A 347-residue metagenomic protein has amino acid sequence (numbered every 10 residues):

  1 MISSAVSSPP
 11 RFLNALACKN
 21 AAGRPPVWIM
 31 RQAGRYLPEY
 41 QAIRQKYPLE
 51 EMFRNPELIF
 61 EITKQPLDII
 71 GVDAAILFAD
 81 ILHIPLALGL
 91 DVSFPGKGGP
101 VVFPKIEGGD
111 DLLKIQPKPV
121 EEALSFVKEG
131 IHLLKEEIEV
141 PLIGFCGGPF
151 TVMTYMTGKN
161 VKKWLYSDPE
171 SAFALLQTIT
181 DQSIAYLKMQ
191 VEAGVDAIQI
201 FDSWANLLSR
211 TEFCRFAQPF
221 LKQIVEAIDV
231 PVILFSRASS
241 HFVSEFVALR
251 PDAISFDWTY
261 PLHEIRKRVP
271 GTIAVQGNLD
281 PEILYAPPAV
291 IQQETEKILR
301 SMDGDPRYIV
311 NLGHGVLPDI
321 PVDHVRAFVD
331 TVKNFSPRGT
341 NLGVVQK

Functional and structural regions predicted by a protein language model:
M1-G96, K222-Q223, V322-K347: N-terminal basic, low-complexity leaders that serve as flexible interaction/assembly modules and, when applicable, as
I2-G23, R44, P119, A123 (+5 more regions): Metal- and O2-centered redox machinery and metal/ROS homeostasis
N20-E51, I81, L86-G96, P104-E107 (+3 more regions): N-terminal small/glycine-rich loop or linker at the start of catalytic domains across soluble metabolic enzymes
R35-E39, F103-I106, R215-A217, F235-S239: A broad, low-specificity signal for short, low-complexity segments enriched in glycine/proline and polar/charged
Q41-F53, G108-V120, V247: Short, basic, glycine/proline-bearing loop/turn elements
N55, K105-G109, P287: Intrinsic-disorder/low-complexity, polar/charged segments
K97-K135: A gly/proline- and charged-residue-enriched helix-loop-helix capping module
A123-K347: Active-site loop segments of alpha/beta catalytic cores
